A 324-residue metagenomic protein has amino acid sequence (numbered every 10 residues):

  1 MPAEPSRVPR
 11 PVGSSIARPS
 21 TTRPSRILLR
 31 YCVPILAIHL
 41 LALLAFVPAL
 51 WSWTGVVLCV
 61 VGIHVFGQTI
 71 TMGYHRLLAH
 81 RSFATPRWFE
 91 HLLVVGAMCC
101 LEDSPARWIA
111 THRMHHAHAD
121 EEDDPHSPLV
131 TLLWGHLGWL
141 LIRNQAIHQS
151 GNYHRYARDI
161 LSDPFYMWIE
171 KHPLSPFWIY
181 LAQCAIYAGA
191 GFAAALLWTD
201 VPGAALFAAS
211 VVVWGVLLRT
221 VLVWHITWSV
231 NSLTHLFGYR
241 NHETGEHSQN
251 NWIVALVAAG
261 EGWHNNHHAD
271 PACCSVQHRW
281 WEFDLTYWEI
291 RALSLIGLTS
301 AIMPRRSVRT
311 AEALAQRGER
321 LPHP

Functional and structural regions predicted by a protein language model:
M1-W228, C273-P324: Non-catalytic, topology-defining segments of multipass membrane proteins
T69, W134, T234, L256-A258: Short glycine- and Lys/Arg-enriched binding-loop motifs that mark or flank ligand-binding interfaces
R76, S232, L236, H268: Catalytic glutamate of the conserved HExxH
A157-F165, A208, F237-W263, A269-D270: Active-site-proximal inter-transmembrane loops
V223-N241: C-terminal accessory segments of proteins
